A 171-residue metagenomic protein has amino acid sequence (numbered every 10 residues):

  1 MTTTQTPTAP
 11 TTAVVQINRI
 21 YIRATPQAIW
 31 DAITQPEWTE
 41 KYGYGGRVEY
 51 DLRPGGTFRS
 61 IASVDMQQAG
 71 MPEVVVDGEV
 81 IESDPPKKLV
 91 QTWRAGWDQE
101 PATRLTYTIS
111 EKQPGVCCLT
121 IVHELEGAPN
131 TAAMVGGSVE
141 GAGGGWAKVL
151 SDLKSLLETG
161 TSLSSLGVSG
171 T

Functional and structural regions predicted by a protein language model:
M1-E49, R53: Hydrophobic ligand-binding cavity/cleft-lining segments
A13-R19, P26, T57, V75 (+3 more regions): Intrinsic-disorder/low-complexity, polar/charged segments enriched in Ser/Thr/Lys/Arg/Asp/Glu/Gln
I17, Q35-V75, K88, S165-T171: Short beta-edge strand/loop motif at the mouth of beta-sheet-based domains
R19-I20, V75-E82, T103-E111: Hydrophobic/aromatic beta-strand elements that line small-molecule binding cavities or substrate pockets in beta-rich
P26-Q27, D51-R53, I81-K87, T108-C118: A short, structured loop/turn motif at beta-sheet edges
I29-W30, T39, F58, V80 (+4 more regions): Hydrophobic pocket/interface hotspot
G96-A147: Beta-strand/loop substructures that line and gate deep hydrophobic ligand-binding cavities in soluble
L153-S165: Surface-exposed helix-capping loop/turn segments at secondary-structure junctions
